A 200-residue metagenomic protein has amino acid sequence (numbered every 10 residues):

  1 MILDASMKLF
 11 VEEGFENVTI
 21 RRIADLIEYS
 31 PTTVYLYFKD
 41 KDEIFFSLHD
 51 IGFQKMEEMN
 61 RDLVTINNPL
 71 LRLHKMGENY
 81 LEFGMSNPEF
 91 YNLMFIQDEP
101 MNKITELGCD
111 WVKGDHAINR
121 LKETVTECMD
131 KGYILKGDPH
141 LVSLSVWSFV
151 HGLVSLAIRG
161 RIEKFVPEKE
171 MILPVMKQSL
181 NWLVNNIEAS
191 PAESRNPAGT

Functional and structural regions predicted by a protein language model:
M1, L9-E43, S47: Helix-turn-helix
I2-F10, V18, G52, M56 (+1 more regions): Short hydrophobic clusters on alpha-helical segments that form packing/core surfaces in small helical domains
K41, L48, G52, M56 (+6 more regions): Hydrophobic/aromatic residues within well-ordered alpha-helical segments
I44-G52, M94, N102: Alpha-helical DNA-contacting segments of helix-turn-helix folds
D50-K75, T105-E106, W111-A117, K122-D130: Amphipathic alpha-helical linker/stalk segments
R61-E89, V142-V146, A189, E193-T200: Hydrophobic alpha-helical connector segments
S86-E123, L141, K169-E170: Short secondary-structure transition hinges
L107, D130-S179, P191-T200: Hydrophobic/aromatic-rich alpha-helical bundle segments in the mid-to-C-terminal region
